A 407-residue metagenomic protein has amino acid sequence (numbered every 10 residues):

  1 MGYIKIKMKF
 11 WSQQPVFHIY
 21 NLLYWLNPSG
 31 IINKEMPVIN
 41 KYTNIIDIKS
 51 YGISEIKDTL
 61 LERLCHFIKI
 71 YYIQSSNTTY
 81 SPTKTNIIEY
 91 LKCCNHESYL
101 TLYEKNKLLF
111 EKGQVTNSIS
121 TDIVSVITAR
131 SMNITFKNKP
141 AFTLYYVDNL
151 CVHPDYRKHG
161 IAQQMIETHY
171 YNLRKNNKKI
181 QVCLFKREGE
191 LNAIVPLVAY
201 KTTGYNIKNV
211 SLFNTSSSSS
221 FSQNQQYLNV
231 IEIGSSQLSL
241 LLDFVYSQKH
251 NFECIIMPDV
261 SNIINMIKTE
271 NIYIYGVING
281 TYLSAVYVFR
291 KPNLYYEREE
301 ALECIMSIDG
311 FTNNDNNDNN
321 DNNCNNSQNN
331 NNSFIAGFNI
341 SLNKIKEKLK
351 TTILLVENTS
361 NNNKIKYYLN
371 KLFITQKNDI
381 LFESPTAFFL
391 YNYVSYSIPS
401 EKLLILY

Functional and structural regions predicted by a protein language model:
G2-L61, V210-S235: Conserved N-terminal entry element of GNAT/NAT acetyltransferase domains
Q14-N21, W25-P28, I32, I56 (+5 more regions): N-acyltransferase acceptor-side catalytic subdomain
D47-P154, R187-E188, E232-N314: A conserved beta-strand-loop-helix scaffold within acyl/acetyltransferase catalytic domains
V152, K158-Y171, N329-I345: Conserved acetyl-CoA-binding loop-helix of GNAT-fold acetyltransferases
T168-V182: Classical protein tyrosine phosphatase
Q181-L228, V286-N316, N329, N339-Y407: Active-site/acyl-donor-binding loops of N-acyltransferases
D318-D321: Acidic, Ala/Val/Gly-enriched low-complexity intrinsically disordered segments
